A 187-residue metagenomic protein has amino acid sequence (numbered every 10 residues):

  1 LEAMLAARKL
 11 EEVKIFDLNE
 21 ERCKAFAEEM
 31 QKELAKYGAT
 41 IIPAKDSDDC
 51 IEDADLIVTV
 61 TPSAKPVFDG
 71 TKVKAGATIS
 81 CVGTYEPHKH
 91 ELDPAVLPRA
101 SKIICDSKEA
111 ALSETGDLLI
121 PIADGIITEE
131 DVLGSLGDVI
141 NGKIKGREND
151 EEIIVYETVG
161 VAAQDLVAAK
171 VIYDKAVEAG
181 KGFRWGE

Functional and structural regions predicted by a protein language model:
A7-L34: NAD(P)-binding Rossmann-fold cofactor-contacting core
T40-D49: Short acidic-hydrophobic, aromatic-tinged amphipathic segments that line or gate anion-handling sites
D48-D49, L56, S63-T78, E91-P94: Rossmann-fold NAD(P) dinucleotide-binding segment
D53-A54, A100: An anion/phosphate-binding loop that grips the pyrophosphate of nucleotide cofactors and donors
V58-T61, C81-V82, D106, A169: Short, well-ordered coil/turn residues at beta-beta hairpins and beta-strand->alpha-helix junctions within
P62-K65, T84-Y85, A110, V161: Short glycine-rich anion-binding loops that position phosphate/pyrophosphate groups of nucleotides and phosphorylated
V73-A75, V82-K145: Rossmann-fold NAD(P)-binding glycine/threonine-rich loop
A95, I126-E187: NAD(P)-dependent dehydrogenase/reductase Rossmann-like domain
